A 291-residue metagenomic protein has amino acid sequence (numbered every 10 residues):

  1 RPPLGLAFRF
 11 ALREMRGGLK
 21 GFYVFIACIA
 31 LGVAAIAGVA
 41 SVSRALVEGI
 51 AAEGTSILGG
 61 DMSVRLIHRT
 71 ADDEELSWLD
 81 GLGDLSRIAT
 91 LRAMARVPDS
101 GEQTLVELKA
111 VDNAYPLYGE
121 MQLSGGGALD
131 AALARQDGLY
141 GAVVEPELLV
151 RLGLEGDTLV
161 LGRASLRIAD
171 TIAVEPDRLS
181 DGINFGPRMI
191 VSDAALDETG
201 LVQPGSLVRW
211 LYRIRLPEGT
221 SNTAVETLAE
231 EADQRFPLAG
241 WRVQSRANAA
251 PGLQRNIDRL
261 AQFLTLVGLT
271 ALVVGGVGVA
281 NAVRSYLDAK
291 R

Functional and structural regions predicted by a protein language model:
R1-V273, S285: Membrane transport/envelope proteins' first extracytoplasmic loop
V277-R291: Intracellular coupling helices
